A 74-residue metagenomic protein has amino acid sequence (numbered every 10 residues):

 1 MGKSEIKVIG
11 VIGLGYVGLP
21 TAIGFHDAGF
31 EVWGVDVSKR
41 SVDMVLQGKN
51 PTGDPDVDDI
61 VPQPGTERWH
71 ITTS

Functional and structural regions predicted by a protein language model:
M1-S74: Structural/interface elements that position substrates and couple domains in central-metabolism enzymes
